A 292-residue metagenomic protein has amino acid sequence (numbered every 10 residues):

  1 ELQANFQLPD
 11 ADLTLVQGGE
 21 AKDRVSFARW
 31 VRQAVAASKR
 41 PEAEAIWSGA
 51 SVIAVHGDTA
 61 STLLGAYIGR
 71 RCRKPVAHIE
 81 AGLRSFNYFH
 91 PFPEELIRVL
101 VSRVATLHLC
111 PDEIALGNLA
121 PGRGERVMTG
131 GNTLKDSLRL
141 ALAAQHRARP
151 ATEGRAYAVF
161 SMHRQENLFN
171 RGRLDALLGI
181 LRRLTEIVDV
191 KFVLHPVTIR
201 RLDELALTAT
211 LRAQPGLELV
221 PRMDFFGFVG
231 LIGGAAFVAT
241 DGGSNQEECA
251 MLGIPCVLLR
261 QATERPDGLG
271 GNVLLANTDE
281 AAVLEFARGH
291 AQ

Functional and structural regions predicted by a protein language model:
E1, V101-R173: A nucleotide-sugar donor-handling region in carbohydrate enzymes
E1-A4, H146-G234: Donor-nucleotide binding loops and adjacent catalytic segments primarily of GT-B fold Leloir glycosyltransferases
L2-P9, L15-R123: Active-site and donor-binding regions of nucleotide-sugar-utilizing enzymes
L13-Q17, C110, M128-G130, E218-P221 (+1 more regions): Short acidic-hydrophobic, aromatic-tinged amphipathic segments that line or gate anion-handling sites
W47, V55-H56, L63-Y67, H78-I79 (+2 more regions): A donor-sugar binding/catalytic signature common to diverse glycosyltransferases and related nucleotide-sugar
A60-S61, I114-L116, L134, T198 (+1 more regions): Alpha-helix capping/helix-boundary segments
I114, L274-Q292: Leloir-type glycosyltransferase catalytic cores
G268-L274: Acidic, glycine-centered active-site loop in nucleotide-sugar glycosyltransferases
